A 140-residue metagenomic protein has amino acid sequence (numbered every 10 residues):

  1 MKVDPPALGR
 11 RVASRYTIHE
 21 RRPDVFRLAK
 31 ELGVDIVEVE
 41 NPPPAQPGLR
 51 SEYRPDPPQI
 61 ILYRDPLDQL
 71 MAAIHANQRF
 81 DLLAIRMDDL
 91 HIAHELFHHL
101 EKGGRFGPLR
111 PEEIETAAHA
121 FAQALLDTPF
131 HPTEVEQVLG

Functional and structural regions predicted by a protein language model:
M1-N41: Charge-rich, low-complexity N-terminal segments
G9, L49-Y53, F97: Glycine-centered structural positions embedded in regular secondary structure
A29, L96-L100, A122-L126: Hydrophobic, Leu/Ile/Phe/Ala-enriched alpha-helical segments that form helix-helix packing faces
I36, L62, H94-F97, V135: Generic structural hydrophobic/aromatic packing signal, biased to beta-strands
E38-R86: Active-site scaffold of zinc-dependent metalloenzymes
L67-L70, F106-G140: Metalloprotease/metallohydrolase-associated module, dominated by Zn2+-dependent proteases
M87, H91-H94, T116, A120: A structural signal for well-ordered alpha-helical segments within the folded catalytic domains of diverse enzymes
L90-F106: Active-site recognition of the HExxH zinc-binding catalytic motif
